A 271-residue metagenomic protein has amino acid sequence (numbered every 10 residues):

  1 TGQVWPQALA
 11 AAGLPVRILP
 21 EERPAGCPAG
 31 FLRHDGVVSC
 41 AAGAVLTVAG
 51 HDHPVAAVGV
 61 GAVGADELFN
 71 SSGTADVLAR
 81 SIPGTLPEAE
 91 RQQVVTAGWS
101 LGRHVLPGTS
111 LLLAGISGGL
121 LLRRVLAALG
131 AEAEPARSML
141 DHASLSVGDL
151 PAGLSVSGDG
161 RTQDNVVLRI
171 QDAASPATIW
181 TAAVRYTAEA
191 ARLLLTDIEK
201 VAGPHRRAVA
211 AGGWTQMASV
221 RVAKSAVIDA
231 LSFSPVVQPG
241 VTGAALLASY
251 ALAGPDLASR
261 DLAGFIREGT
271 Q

Functional and structural regions predicted by a protein language model:
G2-A11, H34-V209, Q216-T270: Active-site core segments that coordinate phosphate-bearing ligands/cofactors across diverse enzyme families
A11-I18: A structural motif corresponding to the C-terminal end of an alpha-helix and its immediate exit/capping segment
P24-A29: Gly/charged, well-structured mid-domain segments that form the phosphate/adenylate-handling core of ATP-dependent
